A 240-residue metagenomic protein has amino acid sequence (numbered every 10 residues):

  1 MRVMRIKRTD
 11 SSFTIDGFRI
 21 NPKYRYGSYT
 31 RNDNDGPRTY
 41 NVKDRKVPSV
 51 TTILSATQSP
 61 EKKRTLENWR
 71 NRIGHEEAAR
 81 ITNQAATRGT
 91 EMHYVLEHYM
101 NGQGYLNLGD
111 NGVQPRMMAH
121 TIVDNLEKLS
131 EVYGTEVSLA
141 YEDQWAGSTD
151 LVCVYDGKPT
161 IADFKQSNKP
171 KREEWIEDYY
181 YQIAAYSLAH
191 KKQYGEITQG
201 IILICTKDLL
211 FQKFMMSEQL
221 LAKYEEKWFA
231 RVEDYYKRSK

Functional and structural regions predicted by a protein language model:
M1-A146: Metal-dependent nuclease catalytic cores that hydrolyze phosphodiester bonds in DNA/RNA, characterized by
R2-K7, I20, D156, T160 (+1 more regions): DEDD superfamily 3′-5′ metal-dependent exonuclease/proofreading module
G134-S239: Mg2+/Mn2+-dependent nuclease catalytic core
